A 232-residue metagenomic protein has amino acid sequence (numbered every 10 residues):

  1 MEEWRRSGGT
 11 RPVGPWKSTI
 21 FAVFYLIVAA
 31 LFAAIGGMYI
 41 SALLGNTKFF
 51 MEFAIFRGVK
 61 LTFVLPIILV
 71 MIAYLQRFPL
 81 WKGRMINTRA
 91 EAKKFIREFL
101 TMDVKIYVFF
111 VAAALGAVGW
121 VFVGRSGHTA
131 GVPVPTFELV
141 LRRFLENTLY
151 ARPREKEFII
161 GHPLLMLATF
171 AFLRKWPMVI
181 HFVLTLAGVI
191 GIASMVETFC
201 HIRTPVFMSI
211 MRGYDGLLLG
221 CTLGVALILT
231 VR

Functional and structural regions predicted by a protein language model:
M1-R232: Alpha-helical transmembrane segments of integral membrane proteins
